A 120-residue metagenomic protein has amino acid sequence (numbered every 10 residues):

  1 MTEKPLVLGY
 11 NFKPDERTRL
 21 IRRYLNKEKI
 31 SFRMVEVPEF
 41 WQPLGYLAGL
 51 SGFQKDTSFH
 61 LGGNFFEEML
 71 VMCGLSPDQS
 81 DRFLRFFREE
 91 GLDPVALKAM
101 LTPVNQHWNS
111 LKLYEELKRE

Functional and structural regions predicted by a protein language model:
M1-G52: N-terminal, charge-rich interaction modules
M1-T2, T57-G63, R88-E90: Short, flexible, solvent-exposed loop/turn segments with mixed acidic/basic and small polar residues
L6, R17-L20, L75, S80-E120: Helix-rich interaction surfaces within compact, conserved domain-sized segments that mediate assembly or partner
L6-Y10, F65-M72, F83: Short, structured motif recognition centered on aromatic/hydrophobic residues
N26-I30, S51-K55, E89-L92, L117-E120: Short, low-complexity, polar/charged sequence segments that are solvent-exposed and flexible
S31-V35, D56-L61, P94-K98: Glycine-rich loops and low-complexity Gly/Arg-rich segments that provide flexible linkers or classic glycine-based
F40-V71: Short, intrinsically disordered low-complexity segments
